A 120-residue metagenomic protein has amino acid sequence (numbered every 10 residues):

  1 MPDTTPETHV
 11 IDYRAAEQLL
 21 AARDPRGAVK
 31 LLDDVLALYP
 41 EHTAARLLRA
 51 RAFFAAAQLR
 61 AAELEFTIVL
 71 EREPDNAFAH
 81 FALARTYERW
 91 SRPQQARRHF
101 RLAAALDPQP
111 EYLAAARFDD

Functional and structural regions predicted by a protein language model:
T4, L38, R72, A105-L106: Structural marker of alpha-solenoid helical repeat scaffolds
P6-E41: Alpha-helical segment of the N-proximal tetratricopeptide repeat
V10, A44, A61, F78 (+1 more regions): Start-of-helix register in tetratricopeptide repeats
A22-K30, A56-I68, W90-L102: Structural signature of tandem alpha-helical TPR/SEL1-like repeats, specifically the intra-repeat loop/turn
R85-W90, Q109-D120: TPR/TPR-like alpha-solenoid helical repeat scaffolds
